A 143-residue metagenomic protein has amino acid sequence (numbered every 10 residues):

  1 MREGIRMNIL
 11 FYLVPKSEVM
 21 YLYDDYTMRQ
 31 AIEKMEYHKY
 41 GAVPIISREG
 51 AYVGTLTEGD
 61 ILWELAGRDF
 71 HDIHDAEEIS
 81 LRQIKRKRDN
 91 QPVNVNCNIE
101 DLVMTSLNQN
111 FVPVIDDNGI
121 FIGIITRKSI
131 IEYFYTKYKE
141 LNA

Functional and structural regions predicted by a protein language model:
M1-I9, I120, E140-A143: Short, Lys/Arg-enriched, disordered terminal segments
R6-V19, A76-D89: Bateman (tandem CBS) regulatory domains
E18-M20, K39, V53-W63, K87-Q91: Short, mixed-charge, low-aromatic patches
Y21-Y40, I46-S47, Q91-Q109, I115-D117 (+1 more regions): The conserved cystathionine-beta-synthase
M35, V43-D60, S106, V114-S129: A glycine-centered beta-loop-beta connector
D60-D75, I130-A143: A short, polar/charged loop-to-alpha-helix boundary motif
